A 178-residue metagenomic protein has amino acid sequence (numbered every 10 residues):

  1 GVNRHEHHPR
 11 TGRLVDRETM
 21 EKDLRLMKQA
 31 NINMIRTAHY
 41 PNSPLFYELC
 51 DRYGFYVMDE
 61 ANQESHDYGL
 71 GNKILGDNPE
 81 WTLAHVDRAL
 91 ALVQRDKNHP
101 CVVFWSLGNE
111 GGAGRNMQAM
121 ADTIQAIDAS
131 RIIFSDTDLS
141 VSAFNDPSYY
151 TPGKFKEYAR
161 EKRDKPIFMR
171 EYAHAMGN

Functional and structural regions predicted by a protein language model:
G1-K28, E48: N-terminal carbohydrate-binding accessory modules
L24, M34-N178: Substrate-binding/catalytic cleft of secreted carbohydrate-active enzymes, primarily glycoside hydrolases
Q29-N33: Glycine- and acidic
